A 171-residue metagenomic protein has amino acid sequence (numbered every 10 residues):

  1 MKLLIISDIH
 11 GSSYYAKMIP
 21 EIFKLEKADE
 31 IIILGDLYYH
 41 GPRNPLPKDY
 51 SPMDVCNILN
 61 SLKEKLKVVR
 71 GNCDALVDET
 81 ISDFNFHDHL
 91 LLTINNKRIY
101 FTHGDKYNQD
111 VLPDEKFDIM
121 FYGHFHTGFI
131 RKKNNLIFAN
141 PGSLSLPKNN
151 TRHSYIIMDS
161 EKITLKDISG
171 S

Functional and structural regions predicted by a protein language model:
K2, L91-N95, K132-N134, F138-S171: Binuclear metal-dependent phosphoesterase catalytic core
K2-I94: Core catalytic region of metal-dependent phosphoesterases/phosphodiesterases, especially metallo-beta-lactamase-like
L4, I32, K67-V69, I119-F121 (+2 more regions): Hydrophobic/aromatic beta-strand patches that form the interior of the parallel beta-sheet core in alpha/beta enzyme
I6, T102, N140-P141: Thr-Gly-centered strand-to-loop micro-motif
H10-K17, Y39-G41, N72-E79, K106-V111 (+2 more regions): Active-site environment of divalent metal-dependent phosphoester hydrolases
S51-L66, Y122-G128, P141-M158, D167: A broadly tuned preference for mixed-charge, low-complexity surface segments
S82-F129: Internal catalytic-core helix/loop-beta-alpha segment that presents or stabilizes conserved functional determinants
